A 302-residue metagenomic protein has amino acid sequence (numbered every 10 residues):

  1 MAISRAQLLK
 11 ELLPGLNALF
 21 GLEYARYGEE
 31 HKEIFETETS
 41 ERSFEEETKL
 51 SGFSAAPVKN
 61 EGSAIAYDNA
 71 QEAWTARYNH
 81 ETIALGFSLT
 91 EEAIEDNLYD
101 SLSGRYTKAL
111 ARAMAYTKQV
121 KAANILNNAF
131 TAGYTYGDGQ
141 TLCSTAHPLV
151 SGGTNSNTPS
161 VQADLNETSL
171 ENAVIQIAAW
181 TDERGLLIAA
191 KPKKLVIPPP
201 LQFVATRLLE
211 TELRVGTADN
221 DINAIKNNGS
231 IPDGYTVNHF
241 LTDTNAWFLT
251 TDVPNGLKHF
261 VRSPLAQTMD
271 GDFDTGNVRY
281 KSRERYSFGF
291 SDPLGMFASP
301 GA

Functional and structural regions predicted by a protein language model:
M1-Y27: N-terminal alpha-helical "arm" segments
A2-A6, T37-E46, A64-Y67, L89 (+2 more regions): Short low-complexity stretches enriched in small and charged residues
A2-K10, T141-D182, A189-K194, P200-A302: Sequence/fold signature of self-assembling virion shell proteins
A25-I83: Assembly/oligomerization interface modules of large self-assembling protein complexes
T39, T48, Q71, T82 (+7 more regions): Solvent-exposed, flexible loop/coil residues
T75-G133, L195, Y280-S282: Long, contiguous amphipathic alpha-helices that act as assembly "spine/axial" helices in icosahedral shell and virion
N79, L187-A189: Solvent-exposed alpha-helices and their adjacent loops that cap or buttress functional pockets in soluble metabolic
K118-T154: Glycine-rich, mobile lid/loop segments that gate access to catalytic sites or pores
